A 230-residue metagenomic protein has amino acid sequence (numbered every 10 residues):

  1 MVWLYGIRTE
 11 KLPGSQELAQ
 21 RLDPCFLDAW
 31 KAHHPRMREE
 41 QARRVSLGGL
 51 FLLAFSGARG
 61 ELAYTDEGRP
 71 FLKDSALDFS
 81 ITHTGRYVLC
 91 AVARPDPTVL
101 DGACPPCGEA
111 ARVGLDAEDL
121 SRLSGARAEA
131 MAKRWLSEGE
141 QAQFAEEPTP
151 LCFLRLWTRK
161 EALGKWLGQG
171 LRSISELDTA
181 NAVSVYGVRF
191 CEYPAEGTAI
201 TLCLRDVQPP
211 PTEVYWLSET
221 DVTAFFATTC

Functional and structural regions predicted by a protein language model:
M1-C230: Core catalytic alpha/beta fold that binds nucleotide/phospho-ligands
